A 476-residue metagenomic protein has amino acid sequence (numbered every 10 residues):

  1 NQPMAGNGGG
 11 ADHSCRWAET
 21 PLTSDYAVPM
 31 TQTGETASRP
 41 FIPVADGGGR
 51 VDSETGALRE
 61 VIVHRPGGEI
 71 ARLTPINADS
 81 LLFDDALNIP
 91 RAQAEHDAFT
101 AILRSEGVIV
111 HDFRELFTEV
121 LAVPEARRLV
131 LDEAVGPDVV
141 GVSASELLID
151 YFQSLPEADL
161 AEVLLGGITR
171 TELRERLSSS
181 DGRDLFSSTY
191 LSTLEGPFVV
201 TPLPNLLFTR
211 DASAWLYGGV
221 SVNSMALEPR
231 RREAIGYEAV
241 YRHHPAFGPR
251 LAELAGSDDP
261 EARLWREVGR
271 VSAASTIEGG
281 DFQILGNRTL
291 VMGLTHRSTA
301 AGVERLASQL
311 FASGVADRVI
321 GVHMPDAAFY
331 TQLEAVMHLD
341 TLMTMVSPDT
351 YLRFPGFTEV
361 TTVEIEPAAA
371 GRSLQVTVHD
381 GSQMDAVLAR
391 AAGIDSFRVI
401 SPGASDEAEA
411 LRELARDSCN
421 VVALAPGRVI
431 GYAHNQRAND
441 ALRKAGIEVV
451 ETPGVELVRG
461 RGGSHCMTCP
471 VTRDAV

Functional and structural regions predicted by a protein language model:
Q2, Y26-V28, P40-I42: Residue-level marker of intrinsically disordered, low-complexity segments enriched for small/polar residues
Q2-H13: Extreme N-terminal basic, low-complexity initiation segments that serve as generic localization/processing leaders
D12-H13, D25-Y26, M30: Short, positively charged and aromatic/hydrophobic N-terminal segments
T31-V476: The feature marks the mature, well-folded catalytic cores of soluble enzymes
